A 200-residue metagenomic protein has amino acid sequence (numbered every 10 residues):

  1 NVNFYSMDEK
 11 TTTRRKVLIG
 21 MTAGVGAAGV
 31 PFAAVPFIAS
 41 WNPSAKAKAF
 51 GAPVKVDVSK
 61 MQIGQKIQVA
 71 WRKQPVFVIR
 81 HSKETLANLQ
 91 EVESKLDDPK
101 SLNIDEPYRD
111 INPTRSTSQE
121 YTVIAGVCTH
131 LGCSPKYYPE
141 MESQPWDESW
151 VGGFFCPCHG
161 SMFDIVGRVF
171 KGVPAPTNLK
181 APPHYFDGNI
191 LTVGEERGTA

Functional and structural regions predicted by a protein language model:
N1-T12: N-terminal secretory signal peptides
V2, K16, P36, P43-K48 (+2 more regions): Conserved C-terminal region and hinge/linker of Rieske [2Fe-2S] proteins, especially in Rieske oxygenase systems
F4, V30-Q74: C-terminal segment of N-terminal export signals and the immediately downstream linker at the start of the mature
D8-E9, V25-G29, A33: Short, amphipathic alpha-helical segments
T13-A28: N-terminal export leaders
V58, W71, I79-R80, A125 (+2 more regions): Pocket-edge structural micro-motifs
G64-N112: Extracytoplasmic/periplasmic/luminal assembly and interaction segments in envelope/secretory/respiratory proteins
S94-A200: Rieske [2Fe-2S] iron-sulfur-binding domain
